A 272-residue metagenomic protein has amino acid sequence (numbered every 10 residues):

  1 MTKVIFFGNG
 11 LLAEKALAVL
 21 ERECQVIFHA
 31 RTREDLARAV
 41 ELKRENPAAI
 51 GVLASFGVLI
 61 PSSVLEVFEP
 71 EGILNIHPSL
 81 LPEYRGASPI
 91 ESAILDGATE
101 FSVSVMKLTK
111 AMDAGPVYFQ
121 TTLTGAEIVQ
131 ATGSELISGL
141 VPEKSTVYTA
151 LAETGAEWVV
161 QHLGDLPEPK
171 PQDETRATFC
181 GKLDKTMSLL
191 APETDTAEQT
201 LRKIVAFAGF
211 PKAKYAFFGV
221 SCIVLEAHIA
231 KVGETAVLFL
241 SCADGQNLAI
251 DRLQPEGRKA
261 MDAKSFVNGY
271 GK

Functional and structural regions predicted by a protein language model:
M1-G209, I229, Q246-N247, P255-G257 (+1 more regions): One-carbon transfer enzymes
M106, Y118, A191, A216 (+3 more regions): Residues in well-ordered beta-strands of folded domains
R202-D244: C-terminal substrate-binding/catalytic lobe of Rossmann-fold NAD(P)-dependent oxidoreductases
C222-V224, G245-I250, E256-A260: Short, surface-exposed beta-strand/loop "edge" segments at domain boundaries and coil↔beta transitions
L240, D262-F266: Conserved C-terminal active-site "lid" loop/helix of NAD(P)H-dependent oxidoreductases that clamps the redox cofactor
